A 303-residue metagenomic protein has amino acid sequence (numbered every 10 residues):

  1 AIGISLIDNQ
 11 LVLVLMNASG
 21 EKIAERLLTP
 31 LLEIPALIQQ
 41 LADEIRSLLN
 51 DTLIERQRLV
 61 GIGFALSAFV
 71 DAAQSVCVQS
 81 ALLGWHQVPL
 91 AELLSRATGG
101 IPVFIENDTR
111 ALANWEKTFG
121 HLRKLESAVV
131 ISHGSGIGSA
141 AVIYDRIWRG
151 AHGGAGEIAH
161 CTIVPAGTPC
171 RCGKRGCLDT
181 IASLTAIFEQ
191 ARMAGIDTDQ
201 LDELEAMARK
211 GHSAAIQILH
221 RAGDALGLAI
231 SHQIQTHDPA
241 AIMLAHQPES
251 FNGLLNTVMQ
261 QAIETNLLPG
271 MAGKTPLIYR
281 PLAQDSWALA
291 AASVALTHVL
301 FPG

Functional and structural regions predicted by a protein language model:
A1-R58, A166, K174, L178-G303: ATP-binding/phosphotransfer module of carbohydrate and carboxylate kinases, centering on a glycine-rich
A1-S5, L59-G63, A128-S132, G138-A140: Short glycine-aspartate micro-motif
N17, A72, V142-I143: Short, acidic, Ser/Thr-enriched surface-loop or helix-capping motifs
K22-S127, L254-T265: Glycine-rich phosphate-binding loop and adjoining helix at the ATP-binding site of ATP-dependent phosphoryl-transfer
E25-L27, E33-L37, H86, A91-S213: Glycine/GP-enriched mid-protein hinge/lid loop-to-helix segment characteristic of carbohydrate kinases
S67-V70, G134-G136, P248-E249: Short glycine-rich anion-binding loops that position phosphate/pyrophosphate groups of nucleotides and phosphorylated
